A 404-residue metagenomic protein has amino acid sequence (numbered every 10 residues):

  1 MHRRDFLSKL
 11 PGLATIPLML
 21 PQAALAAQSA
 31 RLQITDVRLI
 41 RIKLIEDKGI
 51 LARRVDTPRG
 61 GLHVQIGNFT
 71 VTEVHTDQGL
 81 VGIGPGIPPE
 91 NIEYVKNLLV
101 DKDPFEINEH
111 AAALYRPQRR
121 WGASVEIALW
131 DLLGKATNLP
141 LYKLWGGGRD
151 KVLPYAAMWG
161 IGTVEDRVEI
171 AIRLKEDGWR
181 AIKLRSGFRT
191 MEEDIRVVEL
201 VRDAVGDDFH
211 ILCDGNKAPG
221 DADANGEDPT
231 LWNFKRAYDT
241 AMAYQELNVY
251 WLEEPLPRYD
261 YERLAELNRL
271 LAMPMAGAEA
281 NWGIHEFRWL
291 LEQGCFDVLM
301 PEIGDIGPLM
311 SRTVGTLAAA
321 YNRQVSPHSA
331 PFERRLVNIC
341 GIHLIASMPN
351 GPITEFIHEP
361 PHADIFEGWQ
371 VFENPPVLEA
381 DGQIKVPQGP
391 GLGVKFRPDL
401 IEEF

Functional and structural regions predicted by a protein language model:
M1-H2: N-terminal secretory signal peptides
D5-A26: N-terminal export signals
Q28-Q78, D364-V371: Structured beta-strand/loop patches that form or line metal/cofactor-binding pockets in enzymes
R31, D36-I40, H75-L139: Metal- or metallocofactor-binding catalytic centers and their adjacent structured scaffolds across diverse enzyme
R53, N97, K102, E106-E109 (+2 more regions): Shared catalytic-loop signature of beta/alpha-barrel
G79, N138, L252, L290 (+3 more regions): Conserved, mostly hydrophobic/aromatic
E126-I161: Glycine-rich, aromatic-flanked loop segments that form ligand/cofactor-binding clefts across common enzyme folds
K151-L271: Metal-dependent enolase-superfamily TIM-barrel catalytic cores that perform enediolate-based chemistry
